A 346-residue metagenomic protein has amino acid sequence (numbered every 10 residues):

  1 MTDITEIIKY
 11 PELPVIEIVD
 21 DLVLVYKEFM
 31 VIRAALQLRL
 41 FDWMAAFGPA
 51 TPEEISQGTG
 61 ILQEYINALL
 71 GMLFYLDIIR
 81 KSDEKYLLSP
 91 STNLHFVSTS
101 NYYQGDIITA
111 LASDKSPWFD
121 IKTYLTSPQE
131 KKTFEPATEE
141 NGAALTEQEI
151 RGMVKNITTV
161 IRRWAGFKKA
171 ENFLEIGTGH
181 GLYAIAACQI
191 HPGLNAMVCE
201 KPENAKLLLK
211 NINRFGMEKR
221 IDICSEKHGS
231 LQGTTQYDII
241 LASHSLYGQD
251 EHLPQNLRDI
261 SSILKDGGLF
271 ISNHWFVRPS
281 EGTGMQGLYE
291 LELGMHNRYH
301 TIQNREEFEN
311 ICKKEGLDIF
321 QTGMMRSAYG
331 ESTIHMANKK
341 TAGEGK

Functional and structural regions predicted by a protein language model:
T2-L70, R80, L182-Y183, G193-K346: Alpha-helical subdomain
L22-A34, D42-W43, N67-E171: Conserved Class I S-adenosyl-L-methionine-dependent methyltransferase catalytic core
E175: Class I SAM-dependent methyltransferase core
G179: Conserved glycine-rich SAM-binding loop
A187: Aromatic pocket-lining residues of Rossmann-like dinucleotide-binding sites
